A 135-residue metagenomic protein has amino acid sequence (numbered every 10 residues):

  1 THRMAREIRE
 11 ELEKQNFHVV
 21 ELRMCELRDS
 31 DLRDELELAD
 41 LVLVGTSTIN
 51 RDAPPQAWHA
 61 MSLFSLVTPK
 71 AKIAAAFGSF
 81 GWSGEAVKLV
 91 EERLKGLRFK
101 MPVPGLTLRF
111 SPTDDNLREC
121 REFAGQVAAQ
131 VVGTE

Functional and structural regions predicted by a protein language model:
T1-R3: Glycine-rich phosphate/diphosphate-binding loop of Rossmann-like nucleotide-binding domains
R6-C25, L32-E135: FMN-binding flavodoxin-like domain, especially the glycine-rich phosphate-binding loop
